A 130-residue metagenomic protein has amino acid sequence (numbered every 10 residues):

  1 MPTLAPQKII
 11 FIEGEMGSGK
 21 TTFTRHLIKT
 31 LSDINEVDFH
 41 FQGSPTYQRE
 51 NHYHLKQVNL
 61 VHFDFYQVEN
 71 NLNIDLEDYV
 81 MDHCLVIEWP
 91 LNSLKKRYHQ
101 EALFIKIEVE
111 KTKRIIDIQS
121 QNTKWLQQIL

Functional and structural regions predicted by a protein language model:
P2-Q7: Phosphate-binding P-loop
I10-I12: Hydrophobic anchor at the beta1->P-loop junction of P-loop NTPases
E15: P-loop (Walker A) phosphate-binding loop of NTP-binding proteins
K20: Conserved lysine of the Walker
K29-F41, L55: Post-Walker A helix-loop "phosphate-sensing" segment adjacent to the P-loop in P-loop NTPases
Q42-L91: Conserved nucleotide-sensing/catalytic segment adjacent to the nucleotide-binding pocket in NTP-handling enzymes
Y79-L130: Short phosphate-coordinating micro-motif centered on Lys-Gly-acidic
